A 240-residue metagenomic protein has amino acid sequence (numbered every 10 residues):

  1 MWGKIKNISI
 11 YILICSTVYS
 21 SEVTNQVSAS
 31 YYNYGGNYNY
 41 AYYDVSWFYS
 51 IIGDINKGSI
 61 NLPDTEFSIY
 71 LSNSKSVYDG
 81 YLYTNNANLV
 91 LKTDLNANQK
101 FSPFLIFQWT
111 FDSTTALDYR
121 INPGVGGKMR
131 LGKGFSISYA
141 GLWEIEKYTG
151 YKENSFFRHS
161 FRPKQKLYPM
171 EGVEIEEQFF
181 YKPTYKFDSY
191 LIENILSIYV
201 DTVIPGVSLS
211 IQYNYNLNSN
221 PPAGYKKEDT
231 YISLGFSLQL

Functional and structural regions predicted by a protein language model:
S21-L62: Short glycine/proline- and aromatic-enriched beta-strand/turn motifs that initiate or cap beta-hairpins
V23, D54-I69, N98-L105, K133-I137 (+2 more regions): Repeated loop/turn-to-beta-strand initiation elements of outer-membrane beta-barrel proteins
S30-G36, I52-D54, Y70-Y78, N96 (+6 more regions): Sequence/structural signature of outer-membrane beta-barrel proteins
N39-V45, Y83-A87, L117-P123, Y151-H159 (+2 more regions): Residues that define the transmembrane beta-barrel architecture of outer-membrane proteins
Y43-Y49, L89-L91, P123-V125, F161-P163 (+3 more regions): Membrane-embedded beta-strands of outer-membrane beta-barrel proteins, especially the hydrophobic/small aromatic
Y49-K57, T93-L95, W109, M129-L131 (+4 more regions): Residue-level signature of outer-membrane beta-barrel architecture
G124, T202, E228-L240: Outer-membrane beta-barrel "beta-signal"
G134-G206: Outer-membrane beta-barrel transmembrane domain signature
